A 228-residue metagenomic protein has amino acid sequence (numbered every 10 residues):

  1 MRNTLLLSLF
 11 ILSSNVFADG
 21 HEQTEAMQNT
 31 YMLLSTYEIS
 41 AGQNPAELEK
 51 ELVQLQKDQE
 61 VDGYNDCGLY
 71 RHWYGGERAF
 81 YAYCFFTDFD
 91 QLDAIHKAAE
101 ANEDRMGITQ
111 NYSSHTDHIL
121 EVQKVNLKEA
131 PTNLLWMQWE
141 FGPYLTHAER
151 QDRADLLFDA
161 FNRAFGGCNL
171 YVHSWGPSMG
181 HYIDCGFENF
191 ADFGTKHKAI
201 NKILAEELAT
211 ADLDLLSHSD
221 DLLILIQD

Functional and structural regions predicted by a protein language model:
T4-S13: Sec-dependent N-terminal signal peptides
A18-D228: Short S/T/G/P-rich N-terminal loop/turn motif that feeds into the first structured element of a domain
